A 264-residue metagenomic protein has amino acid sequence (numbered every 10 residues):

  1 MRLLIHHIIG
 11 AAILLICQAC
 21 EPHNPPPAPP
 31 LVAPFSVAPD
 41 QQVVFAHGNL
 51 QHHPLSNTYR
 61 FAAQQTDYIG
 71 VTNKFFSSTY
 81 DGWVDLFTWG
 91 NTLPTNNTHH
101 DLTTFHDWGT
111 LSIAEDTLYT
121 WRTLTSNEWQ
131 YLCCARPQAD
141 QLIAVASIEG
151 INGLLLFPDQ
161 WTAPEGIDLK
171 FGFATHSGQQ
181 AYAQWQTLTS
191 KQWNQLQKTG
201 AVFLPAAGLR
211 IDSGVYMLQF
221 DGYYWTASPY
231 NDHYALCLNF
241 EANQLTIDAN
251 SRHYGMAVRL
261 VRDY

Functional and structural regions predicted by a protein language model:
M1-I9: Bacterial N-terminal signal peptides that target proteins for export
G10-A11, P27: Terminal low-complexity, poorly structured segments
A11-L14, Y254: Processing junctions and N-termini across compartments
I16-A19: C-terminal motif of bacterial Sec signal peptides marking the signal peptidase cleavage site
E21-H23: Bacterial signal peptide processing site
P27-Y264: Conserved positions within compact, well-structured domain cores
